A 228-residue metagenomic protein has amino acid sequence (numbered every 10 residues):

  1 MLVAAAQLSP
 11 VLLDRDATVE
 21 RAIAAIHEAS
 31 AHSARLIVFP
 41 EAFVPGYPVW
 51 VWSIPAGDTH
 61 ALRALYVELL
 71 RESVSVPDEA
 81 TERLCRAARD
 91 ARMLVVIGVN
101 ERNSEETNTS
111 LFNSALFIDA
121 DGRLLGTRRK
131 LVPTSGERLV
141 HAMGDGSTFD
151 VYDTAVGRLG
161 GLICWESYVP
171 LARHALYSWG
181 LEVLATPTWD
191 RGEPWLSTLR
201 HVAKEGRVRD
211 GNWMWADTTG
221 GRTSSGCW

Functional and structural regions predicted by a protein language model:
M1-L36: N-terminal glycine-/serine-/threonine-rich phosphate-binding loop
A4, V96, G160, R209-G211: Structural detector of well-ordered beta-strand residues that form the stable sheet scaffold of enzyme domains
A6-D14, L62-S73, G157-L159, L181-P187: Short, basic, glycine/proline-bearing loop/turn elements
R15, H27-A120, D190-G206: Cys-nucleophile CN-hydrolase/nitrilase-fold catalytic domain and related Cys-dependent amidase chemistry that acts on
R35, E182, R209: Short acidic/polar active-site loop segments enriched in Thr and Asp
V76, T81-E82, R86, E101-E182 (+2 more regions): Active-site catalytic loop in hydrolytic enzyme cores
G98, P187, N212-M214: Generic beta-sheet signal
V151, R209, W215-W228: C-terminal beta-strand edge segments of enzyme domains
